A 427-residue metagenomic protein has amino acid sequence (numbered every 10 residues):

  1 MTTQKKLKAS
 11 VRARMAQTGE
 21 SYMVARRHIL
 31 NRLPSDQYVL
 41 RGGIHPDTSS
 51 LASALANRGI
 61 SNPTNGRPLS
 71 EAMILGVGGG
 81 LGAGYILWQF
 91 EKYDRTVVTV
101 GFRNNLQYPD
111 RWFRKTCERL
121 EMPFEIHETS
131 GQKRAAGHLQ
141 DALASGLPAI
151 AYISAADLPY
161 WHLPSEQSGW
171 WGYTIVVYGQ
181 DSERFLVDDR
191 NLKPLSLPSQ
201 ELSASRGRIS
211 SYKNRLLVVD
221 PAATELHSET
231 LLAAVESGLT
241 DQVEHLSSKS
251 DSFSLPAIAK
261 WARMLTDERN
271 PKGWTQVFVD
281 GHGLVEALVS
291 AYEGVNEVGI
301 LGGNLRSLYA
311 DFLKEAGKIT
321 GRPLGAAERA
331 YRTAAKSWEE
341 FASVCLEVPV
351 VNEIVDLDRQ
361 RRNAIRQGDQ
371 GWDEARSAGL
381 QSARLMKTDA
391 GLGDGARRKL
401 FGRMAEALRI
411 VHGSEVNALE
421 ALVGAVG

Functional and structural regions predicted by a protein language model:
M1-R32: C-terminal alpha-helical interaction appendages
M1-T2, V39-G43, G299: A short, ordered amphipathic alpha-helix with a cationic face
K6, S10, S50, R111-K115 (+6 more regions): Exposed alpha-helical structural elements
K8, Y22, T48, A136 (+3 more regions): Alpha-helix initiation and N-capping motif
P34-S61, N65-H227: Conserved active-site-adjacent core of cysteine acyl-enzyme catalytic domains
E183-V298, Y309-F312: Noncatalytic regulatory segments and standalone regulatory/sensor domains
S290-G427: Charged, long alpha-helical assembly modules
